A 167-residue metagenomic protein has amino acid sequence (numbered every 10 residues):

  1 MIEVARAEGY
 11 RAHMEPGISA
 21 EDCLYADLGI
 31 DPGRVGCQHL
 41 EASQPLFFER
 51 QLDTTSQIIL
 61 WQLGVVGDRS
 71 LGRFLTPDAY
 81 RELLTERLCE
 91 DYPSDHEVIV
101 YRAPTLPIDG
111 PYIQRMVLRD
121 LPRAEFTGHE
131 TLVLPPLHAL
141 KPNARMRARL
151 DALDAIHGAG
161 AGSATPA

Functional and structural regions predicted by a protein language model:
I2-A167: Beta-strand/loop-alpha-helix module characteristic of Rossmann-like adenine-cofactor folds
